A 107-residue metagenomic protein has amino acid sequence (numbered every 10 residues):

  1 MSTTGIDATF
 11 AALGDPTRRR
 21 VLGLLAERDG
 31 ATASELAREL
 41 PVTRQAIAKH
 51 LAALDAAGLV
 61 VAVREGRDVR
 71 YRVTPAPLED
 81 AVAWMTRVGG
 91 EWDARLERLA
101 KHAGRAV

Functional and structural regions predicted by a protein language model:
M1-G5, A26-E27, E79-V107: Amphipathic alpha-helical dimerization/coiled-coil segments that flank or bridge DNA-binding/regulatory modules
S2-T43, E65-E79, A83: N-terminal helix-turn-helix DNA-binding core of bacterial DNA-binding proteins
G23, A48-A52: Base-recognition residues in the alpha-helical recognition helix of bacterial helix-turn-helix
A46-A48, A100: Generic cytosolic/nucleocytoplasmic N-terminal low-complexity/intrinsically disordered segments
G58: Glycine-centered, phosphate/nucleic-acid-interacting loop/turn motifs that mediate DNA/RNA or nucleotide
A62: Short beta-strand "wing" residues that participate in macromolecule-binding interfaces
